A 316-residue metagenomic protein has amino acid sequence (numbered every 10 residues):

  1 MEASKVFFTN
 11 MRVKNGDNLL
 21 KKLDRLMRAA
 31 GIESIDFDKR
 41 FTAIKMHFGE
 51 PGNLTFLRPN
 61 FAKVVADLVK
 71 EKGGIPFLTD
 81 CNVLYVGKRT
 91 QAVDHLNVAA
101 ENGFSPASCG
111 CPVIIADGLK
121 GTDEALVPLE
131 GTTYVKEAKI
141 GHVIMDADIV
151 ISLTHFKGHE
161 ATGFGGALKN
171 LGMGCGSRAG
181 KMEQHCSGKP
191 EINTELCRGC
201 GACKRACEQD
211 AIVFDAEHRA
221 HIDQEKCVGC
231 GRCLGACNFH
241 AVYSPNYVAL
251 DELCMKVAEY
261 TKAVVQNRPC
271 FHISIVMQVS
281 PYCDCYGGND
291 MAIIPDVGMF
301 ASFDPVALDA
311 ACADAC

Functional and structural regions predicted by a protein language model:
E2-F61, E71-D80, Y85-C316: Extended, low-polarity segments enriched in aliphatic/aromatic residues
A66-D67: Terminal amphipathic helices with adjacent charged low-complexity linkers/tails
